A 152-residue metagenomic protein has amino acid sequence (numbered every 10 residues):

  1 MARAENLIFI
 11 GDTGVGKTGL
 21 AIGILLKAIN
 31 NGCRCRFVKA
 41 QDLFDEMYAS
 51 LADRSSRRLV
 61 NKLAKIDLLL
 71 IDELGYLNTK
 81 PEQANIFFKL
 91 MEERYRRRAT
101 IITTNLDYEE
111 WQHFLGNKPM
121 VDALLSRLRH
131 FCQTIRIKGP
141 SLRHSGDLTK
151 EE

Functional and structural regions predicted by a protein language model:
M1: Glycine-rich, flexible loop motifs
A4-L20: Walker A/P-loop nucleotide-binding motif
G23, K27: Active-site signature of alpha/beta-hydrolase-fold catalytic machinery across serine- and Asp/Cys-nucleophile hydrolases
I29, C33-R34, D42-K65, L74-E152: Replace "adjacent to P-loop NTPase cores in ATP/GTP-dependent enzymes" with "adjacent to NTP-binding cores
L68: Walker B motif beta-strand of ABC-family P-loop ATPases
